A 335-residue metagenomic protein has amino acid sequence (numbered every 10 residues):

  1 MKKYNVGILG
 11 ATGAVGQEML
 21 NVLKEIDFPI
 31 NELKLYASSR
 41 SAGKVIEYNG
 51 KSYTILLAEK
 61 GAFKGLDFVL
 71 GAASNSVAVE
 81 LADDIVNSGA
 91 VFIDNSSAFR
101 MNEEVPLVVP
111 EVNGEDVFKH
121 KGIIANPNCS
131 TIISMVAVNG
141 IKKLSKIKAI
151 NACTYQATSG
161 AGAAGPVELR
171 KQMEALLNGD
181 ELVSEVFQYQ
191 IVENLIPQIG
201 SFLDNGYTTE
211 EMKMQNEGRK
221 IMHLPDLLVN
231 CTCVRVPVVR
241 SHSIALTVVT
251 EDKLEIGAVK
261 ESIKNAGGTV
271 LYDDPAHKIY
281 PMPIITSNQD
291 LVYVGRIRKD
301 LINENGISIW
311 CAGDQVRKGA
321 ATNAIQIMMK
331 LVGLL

Functional and structural regions predicted by a protein language model:
M1-I191, D226-L228, V292-Y293, I297-N303 (+3 more regions): N-terminal Rossmann-like NAD(P) cofactor-binding subdomain of oxidoreductases, focused on the glycine-rich
V69, T158-L335: Charged docking surfaces used in two-component/phosphorelay signaling
